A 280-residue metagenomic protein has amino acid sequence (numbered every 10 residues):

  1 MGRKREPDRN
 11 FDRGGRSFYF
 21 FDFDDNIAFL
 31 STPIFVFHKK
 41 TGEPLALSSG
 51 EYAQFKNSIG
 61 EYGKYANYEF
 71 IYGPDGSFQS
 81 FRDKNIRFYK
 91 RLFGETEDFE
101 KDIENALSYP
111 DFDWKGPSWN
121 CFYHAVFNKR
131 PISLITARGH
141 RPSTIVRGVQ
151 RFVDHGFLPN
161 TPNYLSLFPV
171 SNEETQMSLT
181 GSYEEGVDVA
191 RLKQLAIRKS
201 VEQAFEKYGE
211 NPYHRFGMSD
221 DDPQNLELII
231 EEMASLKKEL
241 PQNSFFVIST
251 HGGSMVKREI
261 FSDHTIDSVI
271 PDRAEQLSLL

Functional and structural regions predicted by a protein language model:
M1, R91-E104, D188-Q203: Acidic/polar, low-complexity linker and loop regions
R3-M177: Alpha-helical substrate-recognition element adjacent to the catalytic core
F11, K115-W119, Y123-L134, R138-L280: C-terminal cap/substrate-recognition subdomain and adjoining C-terminal extension of metal-dependent phosphatase-like
